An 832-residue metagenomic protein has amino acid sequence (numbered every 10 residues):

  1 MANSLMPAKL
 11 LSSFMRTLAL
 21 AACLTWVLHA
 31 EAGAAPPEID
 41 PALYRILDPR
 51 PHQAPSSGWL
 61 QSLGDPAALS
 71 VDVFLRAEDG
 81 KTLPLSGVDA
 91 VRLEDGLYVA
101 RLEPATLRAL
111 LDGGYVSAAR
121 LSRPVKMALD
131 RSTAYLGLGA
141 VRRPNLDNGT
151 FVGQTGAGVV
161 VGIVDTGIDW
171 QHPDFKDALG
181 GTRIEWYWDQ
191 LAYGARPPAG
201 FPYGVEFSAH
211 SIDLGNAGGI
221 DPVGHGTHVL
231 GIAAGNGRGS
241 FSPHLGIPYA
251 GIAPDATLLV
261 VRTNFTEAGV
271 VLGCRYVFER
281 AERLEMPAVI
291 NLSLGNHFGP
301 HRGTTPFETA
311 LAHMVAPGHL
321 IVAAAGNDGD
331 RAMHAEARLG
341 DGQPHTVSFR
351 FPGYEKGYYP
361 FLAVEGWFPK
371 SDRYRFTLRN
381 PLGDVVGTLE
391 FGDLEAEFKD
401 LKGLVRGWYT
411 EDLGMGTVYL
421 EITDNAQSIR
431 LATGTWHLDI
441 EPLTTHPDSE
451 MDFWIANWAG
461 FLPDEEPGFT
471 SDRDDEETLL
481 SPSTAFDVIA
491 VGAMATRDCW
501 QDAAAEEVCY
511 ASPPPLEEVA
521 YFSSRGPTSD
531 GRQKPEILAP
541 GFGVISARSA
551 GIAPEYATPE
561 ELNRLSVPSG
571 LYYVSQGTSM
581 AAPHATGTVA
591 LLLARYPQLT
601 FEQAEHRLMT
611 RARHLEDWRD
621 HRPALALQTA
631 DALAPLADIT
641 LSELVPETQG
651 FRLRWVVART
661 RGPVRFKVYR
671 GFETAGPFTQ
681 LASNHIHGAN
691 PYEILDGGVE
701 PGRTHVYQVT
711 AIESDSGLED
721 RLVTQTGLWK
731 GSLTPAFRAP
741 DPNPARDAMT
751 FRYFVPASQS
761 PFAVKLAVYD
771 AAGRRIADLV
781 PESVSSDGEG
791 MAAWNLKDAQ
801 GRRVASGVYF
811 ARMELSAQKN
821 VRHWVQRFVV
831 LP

Functional and structural regions predicted by a protein language model:
L28-V152, V159-V160, P173: Autoinhibitory N-terminal propeptides
S57-S62, R283, P287-N296, G303-T305 (+5 more regions): C-terminal subdomain of the subtilisin-like protease fold in secreted/lumenal serine endopeptidases
D147-V270, E285-V289, A316-G318, M333 (+10 more regions): Subtilisin-like serine protease catalytic core
W188, Y193-S208, A332-R430, I440-L443 (+1 more regions): Extracellular S/T/G-rich loop segment that most often corresponds to the catalytic His/Ser-adjacent loop
A634-T734: Short, compositionally biased serine/threonine- and acidic-rich segments at solvent-exposed termini, linkers, or domain
Q649-R665, T726-V768, K819: Glycine-centered coil/turn sites that cap beta-strands in beta-rich domains
H685-H687, I694-T704, V780-N820: Short, surface-exposed loop/turn motifs with a glycine/proline- and acidic-biased composition
I712-R738, M749-F751, R802, S806-P832: C-terminal tail/sorting-segment detector
